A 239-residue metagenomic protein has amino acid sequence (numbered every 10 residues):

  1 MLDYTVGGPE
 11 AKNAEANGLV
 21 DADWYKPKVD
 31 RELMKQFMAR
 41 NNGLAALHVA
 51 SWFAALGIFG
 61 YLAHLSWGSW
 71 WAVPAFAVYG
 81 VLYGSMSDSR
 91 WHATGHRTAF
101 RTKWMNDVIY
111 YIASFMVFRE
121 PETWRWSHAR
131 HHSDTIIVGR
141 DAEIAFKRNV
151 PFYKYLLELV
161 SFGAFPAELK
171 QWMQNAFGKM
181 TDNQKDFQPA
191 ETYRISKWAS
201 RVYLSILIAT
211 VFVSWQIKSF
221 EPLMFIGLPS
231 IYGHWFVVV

Functional and structural regions predicted by a protein language model:
M1-L82, R90, W104, F115-L228: Non-catalytic, topology-defining segments of multipass membrane proteins
G84, A99: Short, electropositive, low-hydrophobicity segments enriched in small/polar residues
G95-H96: Short active-site segment of divalent metal-dependent hydrolases/proteases that encodes the spacing between
F100-S114: Post-HEXXH active-site segment of zinc metalloproteases
P229-V239: Extended hydrophobic/aromatic segments used for targeting, binding, or gating
